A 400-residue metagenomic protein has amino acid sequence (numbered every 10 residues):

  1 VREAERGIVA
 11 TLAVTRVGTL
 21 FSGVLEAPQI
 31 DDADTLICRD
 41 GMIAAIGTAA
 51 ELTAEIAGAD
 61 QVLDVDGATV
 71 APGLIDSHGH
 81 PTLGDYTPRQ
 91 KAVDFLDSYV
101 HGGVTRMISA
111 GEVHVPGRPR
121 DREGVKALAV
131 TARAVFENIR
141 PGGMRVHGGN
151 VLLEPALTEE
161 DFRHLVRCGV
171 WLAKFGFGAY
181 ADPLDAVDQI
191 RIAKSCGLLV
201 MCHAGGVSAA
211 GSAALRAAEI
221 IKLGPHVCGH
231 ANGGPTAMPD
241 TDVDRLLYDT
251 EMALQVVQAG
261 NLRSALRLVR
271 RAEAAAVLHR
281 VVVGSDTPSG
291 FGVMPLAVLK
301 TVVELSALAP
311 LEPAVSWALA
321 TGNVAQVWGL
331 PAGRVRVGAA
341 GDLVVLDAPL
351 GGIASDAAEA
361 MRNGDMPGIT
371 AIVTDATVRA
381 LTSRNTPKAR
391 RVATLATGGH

Functional and structural regions predicted by a protein language model:
V1-E55, G351: N-terminal metal-binding scaffold of metallo-dependent hydrolase/deaminase domains
V17, G41, G67, H78 (+7 more regions): Divalent metal-coordination and catalytic microenvironments
L52-V130: Metal-associated gating/positioning segment near the N- to mid-region
P88-L96, E154-L165, A210-A218: Short, acidic/polar
D94-G124, F136-L153, R167-Y180, L198-M201 (+2 more regions): Divalent metal-dependent hydrolysis catalytic cores, especially in the metallo-beta-lactamase
V170-G292, A309: Active-site core of metal-dependent hydrolases
R270-P349: His/Asp/Glu-enriched, well-ordered alpha-helical/loop segment that forms or immediately abuts the divalent-metal
A340-L395: C-terminal cap of metal-dependent C-N hydrolases
